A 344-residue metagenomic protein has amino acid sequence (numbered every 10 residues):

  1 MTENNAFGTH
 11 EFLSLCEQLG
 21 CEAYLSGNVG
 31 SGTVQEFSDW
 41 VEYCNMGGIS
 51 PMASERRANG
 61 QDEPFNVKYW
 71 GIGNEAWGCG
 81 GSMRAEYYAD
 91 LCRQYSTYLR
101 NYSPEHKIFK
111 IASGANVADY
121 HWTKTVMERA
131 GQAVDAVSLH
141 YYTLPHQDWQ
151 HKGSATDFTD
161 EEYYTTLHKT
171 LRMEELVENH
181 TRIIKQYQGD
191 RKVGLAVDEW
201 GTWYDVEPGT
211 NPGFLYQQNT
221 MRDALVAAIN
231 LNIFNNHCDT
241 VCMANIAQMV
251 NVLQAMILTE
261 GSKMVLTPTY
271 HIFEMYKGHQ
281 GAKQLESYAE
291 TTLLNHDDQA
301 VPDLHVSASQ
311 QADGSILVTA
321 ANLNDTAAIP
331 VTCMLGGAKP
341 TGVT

Functional and structural regions predicted by a protein language model:
M1-G27: Active-site-adjacent substrate/metal-binding segments within catalytic domains of carbohydrate-active enzymes
M1-N5, S31-E36, C44, G48-P51 (+1 more regions): Aromatic-lined carbohydrate-binding/catalytic grooves of carbohydrate-active enzymes
C16, W40, W70, Y95 (+6 more regions): Conserved, mostly hydrophobic/aromatic
L19-Y24, F65-K68, P104-F109, Q132-A136 (+4 more regions): Loop/turn elements at helix/coil->beta-strand transitions in domains of secreted/extracellular proteins
S50-R84, Y141-P145, Q188-G201: Active-site groove signature of glycoside hydrolases
A85-L231, A289-A300: Noncatalytic carbohydrate-binding groove/subsite architecture in carbohydrate-active enzymes
Y141, K192-S315: Aromatic/acidic polysaccharide-binding cleft in carbohydrate-active enzymes
A300-P340: Carbohydrate-binding surface patches
